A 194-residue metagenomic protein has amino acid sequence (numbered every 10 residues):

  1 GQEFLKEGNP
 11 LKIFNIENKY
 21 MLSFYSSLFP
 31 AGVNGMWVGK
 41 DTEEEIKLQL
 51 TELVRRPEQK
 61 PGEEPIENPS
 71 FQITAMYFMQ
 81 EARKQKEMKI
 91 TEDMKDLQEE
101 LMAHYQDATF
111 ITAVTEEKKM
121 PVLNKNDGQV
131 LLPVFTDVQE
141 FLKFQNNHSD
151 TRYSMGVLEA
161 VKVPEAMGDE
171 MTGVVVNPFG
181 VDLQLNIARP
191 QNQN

Functional and structural regions predicted by a protein language model:
G1-N194: An interfacial alpha-helical scaffold signature
